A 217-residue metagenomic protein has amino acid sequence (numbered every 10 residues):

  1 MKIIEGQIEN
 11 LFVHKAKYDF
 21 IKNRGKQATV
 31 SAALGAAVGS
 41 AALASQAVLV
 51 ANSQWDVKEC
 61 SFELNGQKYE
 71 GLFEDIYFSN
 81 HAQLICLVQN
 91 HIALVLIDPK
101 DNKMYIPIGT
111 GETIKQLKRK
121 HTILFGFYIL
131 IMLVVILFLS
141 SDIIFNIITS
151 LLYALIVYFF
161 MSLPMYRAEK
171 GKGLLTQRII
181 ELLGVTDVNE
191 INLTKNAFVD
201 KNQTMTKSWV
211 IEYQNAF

Functional and structural regions predicted by a protein language model:
M1-N52, I85, T113: Structural detector for short beta-strands of small beta-barrel domains
N52-K58: Short, contiguous, well-structured surface segments enriched in hydrophobic/aromatic residues
E63-Y69: Short, structured beta-strand/loop micro-motifs enriched in basic residues and often containing a Trp
Y69-D75, Y105-G109: Short amphipathic beta-strand/extended segments with alternating polar/hydrophobic composition
F73-L87: Short nucleic-acid-contacting surface segments enriched for D/E, G, S/T with interspersed K/R
Q89-L124: OB-fold/S1-family single-stranded nucleic acid-binding modules
T110-N192: Alpha-helical transmembrane spans
I180-F217: Charged, low-complexity cytosol-facing tails and large interhelical loops of integral membrane proteins
